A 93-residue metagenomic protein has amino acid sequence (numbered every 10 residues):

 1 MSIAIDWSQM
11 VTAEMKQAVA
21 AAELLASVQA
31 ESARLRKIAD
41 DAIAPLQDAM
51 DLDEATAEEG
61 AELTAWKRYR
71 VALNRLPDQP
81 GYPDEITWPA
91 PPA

Functional and structural regions predicted by a protein language model:
M1-A93: A preference for well-ordered globular domain cores that mediate specific macromolecular interactions or catalysis
